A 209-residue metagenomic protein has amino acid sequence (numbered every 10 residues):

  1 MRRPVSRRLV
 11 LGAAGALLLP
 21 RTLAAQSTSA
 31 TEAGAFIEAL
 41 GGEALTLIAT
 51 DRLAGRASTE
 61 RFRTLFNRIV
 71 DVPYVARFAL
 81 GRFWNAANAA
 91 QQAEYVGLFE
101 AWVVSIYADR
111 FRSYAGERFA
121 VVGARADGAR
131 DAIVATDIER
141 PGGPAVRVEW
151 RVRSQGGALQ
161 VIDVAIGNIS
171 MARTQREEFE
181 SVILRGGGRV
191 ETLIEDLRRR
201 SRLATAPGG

Functional and structural regions predicted by a protein language model:
R2-Q26: N-terminal export signals
Q26-T31, E139: Short, low-structural-confidence N-terminal segments
A30-Y107: Early exported N-terminus immediately downstream of N-terminal targeting peptides
T50-L53, A57, A89-A90, G116 (+4 more regions): Surface-exposed, polar/charged faces of alpha-helical domains in mature secreted/periplasmic/lumenal proteins
A101-W102, A126, G167-M171: Solvent-exposed loop/turn segments at secondary-structure junctions within structured extracellular/periplasmic domains
V104-V146, D196, R200-G209: Surface-exposed, charged secondary-structure patches
A145-R173: Short beta-strand edge/turn micro-motifs at domain boundaries
I166-G209: Low-complexity, intrinsically disordered terminal/linker segments enriched in charged and Gly/Pro repeats
